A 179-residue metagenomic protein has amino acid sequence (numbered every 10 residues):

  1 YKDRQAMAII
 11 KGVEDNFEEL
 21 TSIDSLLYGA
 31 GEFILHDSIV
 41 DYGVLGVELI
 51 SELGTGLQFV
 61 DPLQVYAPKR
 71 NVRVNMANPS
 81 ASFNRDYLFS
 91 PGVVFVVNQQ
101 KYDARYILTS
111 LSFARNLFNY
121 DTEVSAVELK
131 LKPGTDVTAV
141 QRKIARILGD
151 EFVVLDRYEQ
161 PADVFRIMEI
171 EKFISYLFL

Functional and structural regions predicted by a protein language model:
K2-H36, R85, L108: The feature marks short, hydrophobic/small-residue-biased sequence motifs that occur predominantly
M7, V44-L45: Short hydrophobic beta-strand that contains or immediately precedes a catalytic carboxylate
E18, L49-I50, A114: A generic structural signal for short hydrophobic patches within well-formed alpha-helices
D41, V47-T55, D61: Secretory/export targeting leaders with adjacent low-complexity proregions
L45, Q58-E151: Basic-flanked hydrophobic alpha-helices used for secretion and membrane insertion
V137-L179: Peri-transmembrane interface segments
